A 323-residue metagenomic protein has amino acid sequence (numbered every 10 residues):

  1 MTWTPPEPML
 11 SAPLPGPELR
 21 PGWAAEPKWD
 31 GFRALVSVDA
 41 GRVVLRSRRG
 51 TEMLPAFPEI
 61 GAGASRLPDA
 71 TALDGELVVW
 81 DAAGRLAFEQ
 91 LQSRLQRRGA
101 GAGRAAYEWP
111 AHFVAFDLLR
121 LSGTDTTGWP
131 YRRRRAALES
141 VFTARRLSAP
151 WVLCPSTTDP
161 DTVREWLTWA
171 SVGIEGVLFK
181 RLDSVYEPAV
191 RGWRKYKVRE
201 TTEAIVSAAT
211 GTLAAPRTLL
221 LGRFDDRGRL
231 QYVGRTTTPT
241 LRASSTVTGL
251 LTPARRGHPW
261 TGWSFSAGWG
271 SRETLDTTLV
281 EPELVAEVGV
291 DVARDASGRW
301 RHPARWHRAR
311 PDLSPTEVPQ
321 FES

Functional and structural regions predicted by a protein language model:
M1-S323: Catalytic cores of nucleic-acid ligases and guanylyltransferases
